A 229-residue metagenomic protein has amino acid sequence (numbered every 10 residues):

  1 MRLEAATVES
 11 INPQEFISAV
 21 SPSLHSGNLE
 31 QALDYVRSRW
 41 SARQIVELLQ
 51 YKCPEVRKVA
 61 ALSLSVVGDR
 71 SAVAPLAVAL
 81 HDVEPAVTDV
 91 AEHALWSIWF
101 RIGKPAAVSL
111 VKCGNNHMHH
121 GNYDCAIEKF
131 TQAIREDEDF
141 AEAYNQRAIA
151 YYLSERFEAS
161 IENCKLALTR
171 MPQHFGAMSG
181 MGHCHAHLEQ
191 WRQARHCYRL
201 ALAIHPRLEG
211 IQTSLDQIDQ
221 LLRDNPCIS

Functional and structural regions predicted by a protein language model:
R2-F16, Y35-Q50, D69-H81, K104-V111 (+1 more regions): Amphipathic alpha-helical scaffolding segments comprising HEAT/armadillo-like alpha-solenoid repeats
V66, S97-R101, H119, L153 (+2 more regions): Register position in tetratricopeptide repeats
